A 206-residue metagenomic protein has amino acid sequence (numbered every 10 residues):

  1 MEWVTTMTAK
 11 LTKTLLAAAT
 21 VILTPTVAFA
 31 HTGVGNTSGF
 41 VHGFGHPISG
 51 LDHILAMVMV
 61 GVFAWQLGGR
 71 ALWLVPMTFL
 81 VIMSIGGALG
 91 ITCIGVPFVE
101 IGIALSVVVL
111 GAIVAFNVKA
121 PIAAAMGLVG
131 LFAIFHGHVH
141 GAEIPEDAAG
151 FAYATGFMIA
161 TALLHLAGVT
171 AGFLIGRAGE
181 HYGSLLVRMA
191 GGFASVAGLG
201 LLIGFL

Functional and structural regions predicted by a protein language model:
M1-T6: Short, Lys/Arg-enriched N-terminal segments with co-localized hydrophobic residues within the first ~10-30 amino acids
T8-L206: Membrane metalloprotein/metal-transporter helix-bundle signature
